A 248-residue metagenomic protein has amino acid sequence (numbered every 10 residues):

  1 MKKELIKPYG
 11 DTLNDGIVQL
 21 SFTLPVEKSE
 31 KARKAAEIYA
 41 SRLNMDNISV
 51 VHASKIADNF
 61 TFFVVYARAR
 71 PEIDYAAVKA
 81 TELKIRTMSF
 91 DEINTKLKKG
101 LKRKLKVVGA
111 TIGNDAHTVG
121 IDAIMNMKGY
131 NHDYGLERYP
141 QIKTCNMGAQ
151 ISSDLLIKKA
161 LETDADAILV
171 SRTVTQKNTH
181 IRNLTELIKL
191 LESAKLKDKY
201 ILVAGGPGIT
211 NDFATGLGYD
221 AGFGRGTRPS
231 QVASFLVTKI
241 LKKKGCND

Functional and structural regions predicted by a protein language model:
M1-D248: Domain-level signal for soluble alpha/beta catalytic cores
